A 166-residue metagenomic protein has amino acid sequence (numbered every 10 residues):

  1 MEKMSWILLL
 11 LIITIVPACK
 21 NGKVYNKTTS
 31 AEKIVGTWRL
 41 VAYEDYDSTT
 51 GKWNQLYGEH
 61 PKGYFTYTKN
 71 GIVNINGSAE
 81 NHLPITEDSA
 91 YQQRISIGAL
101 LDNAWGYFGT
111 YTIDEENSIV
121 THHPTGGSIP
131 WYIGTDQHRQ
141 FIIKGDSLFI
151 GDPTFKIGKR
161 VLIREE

Functional and structural regions predicted by a protein language model:
M1-A31: Bacterial Sec-dependent N-terminal signal peptides
C19-E166: Lipid interaction determinants
